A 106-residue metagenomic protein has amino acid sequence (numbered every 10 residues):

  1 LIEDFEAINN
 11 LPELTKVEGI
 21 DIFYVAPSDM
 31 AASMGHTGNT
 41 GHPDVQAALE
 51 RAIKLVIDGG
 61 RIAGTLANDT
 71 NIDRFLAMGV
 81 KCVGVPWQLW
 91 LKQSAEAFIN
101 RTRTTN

Functional and structural regions predicted by a protein language model:
L1-N106: Expand to "…catalyze enediolate/carbanion chemistry for C-C bond making/breaking, isomerization, decarboxylation
